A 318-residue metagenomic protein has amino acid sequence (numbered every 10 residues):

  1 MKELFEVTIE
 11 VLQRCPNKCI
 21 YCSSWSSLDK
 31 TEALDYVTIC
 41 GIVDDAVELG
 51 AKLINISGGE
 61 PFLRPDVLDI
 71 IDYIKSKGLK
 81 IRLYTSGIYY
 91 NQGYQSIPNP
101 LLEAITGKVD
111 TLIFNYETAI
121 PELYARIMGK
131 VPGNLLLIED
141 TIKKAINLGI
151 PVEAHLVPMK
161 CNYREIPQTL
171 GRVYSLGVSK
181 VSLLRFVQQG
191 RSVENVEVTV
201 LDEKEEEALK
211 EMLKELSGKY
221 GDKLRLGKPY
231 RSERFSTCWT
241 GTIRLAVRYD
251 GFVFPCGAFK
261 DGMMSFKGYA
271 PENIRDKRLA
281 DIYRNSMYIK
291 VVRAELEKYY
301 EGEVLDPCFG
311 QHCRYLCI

Functional and structural regions predicted by a protein language model:
M1-E103, G107-K108, L201: Conserved alpha-helical substructure of the radical SAM core
M1-K2, L49, G107, L176 (+2 more regions): Structured loop/turn residues at beta-strand edges in well-structured enzyme cores
E3, W25, A258-I318: Flexible mid-to-C-terminal extensions adjoining Fe-S/redox cofactors in radical SAM and related proteins
T8, L12-C15, R231, Y249 (+2 more regions): Residue-level signal for mature regions of secreted extracellular proteins and peptides
Q13, G87, Y116-T118, P158-K160 (+1 more regions): Non-catalytic surface loops within mature trypsin-like serine protease
K18, C22, R64, E122-L123 (+3 more regions): Residues that scaffold the ATP/ADP-binding catalytic core of kinase and kinase-like folds
I39, K77, E103-T111, N115-F254 (+1 more regions): Radical SAM enzyme [4Fe-4S]-AdoMet core and its adjacent flexible, acidic and glycine-rich loops/tails across
